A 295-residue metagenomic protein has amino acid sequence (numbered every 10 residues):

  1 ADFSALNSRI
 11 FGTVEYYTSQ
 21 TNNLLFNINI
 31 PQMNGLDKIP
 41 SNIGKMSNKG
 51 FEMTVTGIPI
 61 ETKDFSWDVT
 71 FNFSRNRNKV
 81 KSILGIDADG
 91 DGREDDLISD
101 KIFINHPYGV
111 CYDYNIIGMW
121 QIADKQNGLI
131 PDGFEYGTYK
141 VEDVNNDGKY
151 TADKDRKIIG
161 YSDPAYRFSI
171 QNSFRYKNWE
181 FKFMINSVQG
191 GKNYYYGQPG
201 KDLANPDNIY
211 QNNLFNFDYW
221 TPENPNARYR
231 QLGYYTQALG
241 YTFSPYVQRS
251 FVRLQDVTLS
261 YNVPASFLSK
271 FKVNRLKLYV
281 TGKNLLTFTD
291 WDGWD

Functional and structural regions predicted by a protein language model:
A1-A5, I10-T18, F51-P59, W67-R75 (+4 more regions): Membrane-embedded beta-strands that build the outer-membrane beta-barrel scaffold
F11-Y16, F26-I30, S66-T70, L84-D87 (+4 more regions): Composition- and surface-driven signal marking solvent-exposed, interaction-prone regions in large proteins
Y16, F26-M46, D89: Solvent-exposed loop/turn elements at secondary-structure boundaries
L24-I28, Q32, R75-D100, G190-Y219 (+1 more regions): Outer-membrane beta-barrel and related beta-rich outer-membrane complex signature in Gram-negative bacteria
I28-K38, R93-E94, N145-D153, Q231-F243 (+1 more regions): Flexible, solvent-exposed coil segments and beta strand-coil junctions, predominantly the extracellular/periplasmic
S41, F51, I58-S162: Conserved small-residue
S47-F51, F65, P164-F168, S250-Q255: Residues that define the transmembrane beta-barrel architecture of outer-membrane proteins
V188-K277, T281-K283: Extracytoplasmic gating/loop element in the C-terminal half of outer-membrane beta-barrel translocons and assembly
